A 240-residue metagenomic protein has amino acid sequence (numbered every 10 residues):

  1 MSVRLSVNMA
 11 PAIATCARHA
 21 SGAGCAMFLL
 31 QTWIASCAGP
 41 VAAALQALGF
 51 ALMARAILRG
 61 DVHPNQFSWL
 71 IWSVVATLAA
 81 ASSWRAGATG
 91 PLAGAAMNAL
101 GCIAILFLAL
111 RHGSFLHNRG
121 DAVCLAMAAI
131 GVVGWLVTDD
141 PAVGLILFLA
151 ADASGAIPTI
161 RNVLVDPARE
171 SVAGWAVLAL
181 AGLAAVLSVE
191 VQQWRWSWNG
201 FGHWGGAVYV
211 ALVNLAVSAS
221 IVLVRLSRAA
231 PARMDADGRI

Functional and structural regions predicted by a protein language model:
S2-S6, R18: Low-acidity, Ser/Thr- and Arg-rich intrinsically disordered low-complexity segments
A17-A20, A236: Short hydrophobic alpha-helical segments enriched in small aliphatic residues
A26-I240: Alpha-helical membrane-protein topology signature
